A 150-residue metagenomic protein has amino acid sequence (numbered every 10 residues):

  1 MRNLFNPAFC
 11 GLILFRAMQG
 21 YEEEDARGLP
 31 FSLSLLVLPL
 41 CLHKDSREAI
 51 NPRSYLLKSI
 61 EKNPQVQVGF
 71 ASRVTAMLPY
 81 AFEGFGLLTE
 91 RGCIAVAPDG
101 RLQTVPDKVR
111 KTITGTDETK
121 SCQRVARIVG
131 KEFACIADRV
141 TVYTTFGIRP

Functional and structural regions predicted by a protein language model:
M1-C41: Long, hydrophobic N-terminal alpha-helical segment
A17-Y21, L40-K44, L88, F133-I136 (+1 more regions): Generic structural signal for hydrophobic core residues of well-folded globular domains
A26-I60, P64: Short, well-structured hydrophobic secondary-structure segments
K62-L78: Short helix-coil junctions and helix-kink-helix linkers
Y80-E83, E118: Charge-enriched amphipathic alpha-helical scaffolds
F82-A95: Basic amphipathic alpha-helical segments that dock to polyanions
R101-P106: Minor-groove-contacting beta-hairpin "wing" of winged helix-turn-helix DNA-binding domains
K111-P150: Glycine-rich, aromatic-bearing surface loops/beta-hairpins
